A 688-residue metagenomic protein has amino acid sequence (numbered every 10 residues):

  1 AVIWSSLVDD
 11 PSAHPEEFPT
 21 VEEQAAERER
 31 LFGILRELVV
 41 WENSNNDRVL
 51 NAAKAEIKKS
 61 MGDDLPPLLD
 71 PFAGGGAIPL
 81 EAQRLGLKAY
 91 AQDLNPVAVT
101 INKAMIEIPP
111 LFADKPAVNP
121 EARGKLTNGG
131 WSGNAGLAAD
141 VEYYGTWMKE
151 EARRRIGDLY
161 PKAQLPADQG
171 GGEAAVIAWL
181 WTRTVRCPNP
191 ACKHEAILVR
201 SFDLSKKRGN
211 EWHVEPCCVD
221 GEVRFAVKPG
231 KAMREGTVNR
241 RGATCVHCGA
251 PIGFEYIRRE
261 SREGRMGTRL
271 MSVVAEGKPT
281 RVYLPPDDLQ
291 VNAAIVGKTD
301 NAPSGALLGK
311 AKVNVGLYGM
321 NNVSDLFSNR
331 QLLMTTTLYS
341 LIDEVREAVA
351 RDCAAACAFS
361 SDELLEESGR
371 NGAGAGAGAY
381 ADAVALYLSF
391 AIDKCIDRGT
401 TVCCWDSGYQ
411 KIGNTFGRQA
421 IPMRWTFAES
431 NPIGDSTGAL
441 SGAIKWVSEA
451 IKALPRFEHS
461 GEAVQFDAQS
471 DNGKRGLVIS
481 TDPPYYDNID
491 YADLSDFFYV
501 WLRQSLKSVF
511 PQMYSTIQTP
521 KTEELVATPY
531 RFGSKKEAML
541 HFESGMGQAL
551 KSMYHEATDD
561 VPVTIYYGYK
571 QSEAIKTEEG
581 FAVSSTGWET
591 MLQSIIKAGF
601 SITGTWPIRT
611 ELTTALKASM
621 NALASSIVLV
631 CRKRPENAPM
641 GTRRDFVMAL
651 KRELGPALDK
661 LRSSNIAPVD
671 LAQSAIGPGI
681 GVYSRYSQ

Functional and structural regions predicted by a protein language model:
A1-L69, P79, Q83-G476, N488-K535 (+4 more regions): Nucleic-acid modification enzymes, centered on SAM-dependent nucleic-acid methyltransferases
L69-F72, T564: Conserved hydrophobic packing residues within short motifs/helices of P-loop NTPase cores of ABC-family ATPases
P71, Q92, T481-P483: Conserved beta-strand/loop positions that form the S-adenosyl-L-methionine
G75: Conserved SAM/SAH-binding loop
G476-I479, V563: Generic beta-sheet signal
E537-S544, Y569: Extended, compositionally biased non-globular segments
E543-V563, Q593, K597: A short glycine-rich, Lys/Arg-flanked "PGG" loop and its adjoining helix->strand segment in the class I
